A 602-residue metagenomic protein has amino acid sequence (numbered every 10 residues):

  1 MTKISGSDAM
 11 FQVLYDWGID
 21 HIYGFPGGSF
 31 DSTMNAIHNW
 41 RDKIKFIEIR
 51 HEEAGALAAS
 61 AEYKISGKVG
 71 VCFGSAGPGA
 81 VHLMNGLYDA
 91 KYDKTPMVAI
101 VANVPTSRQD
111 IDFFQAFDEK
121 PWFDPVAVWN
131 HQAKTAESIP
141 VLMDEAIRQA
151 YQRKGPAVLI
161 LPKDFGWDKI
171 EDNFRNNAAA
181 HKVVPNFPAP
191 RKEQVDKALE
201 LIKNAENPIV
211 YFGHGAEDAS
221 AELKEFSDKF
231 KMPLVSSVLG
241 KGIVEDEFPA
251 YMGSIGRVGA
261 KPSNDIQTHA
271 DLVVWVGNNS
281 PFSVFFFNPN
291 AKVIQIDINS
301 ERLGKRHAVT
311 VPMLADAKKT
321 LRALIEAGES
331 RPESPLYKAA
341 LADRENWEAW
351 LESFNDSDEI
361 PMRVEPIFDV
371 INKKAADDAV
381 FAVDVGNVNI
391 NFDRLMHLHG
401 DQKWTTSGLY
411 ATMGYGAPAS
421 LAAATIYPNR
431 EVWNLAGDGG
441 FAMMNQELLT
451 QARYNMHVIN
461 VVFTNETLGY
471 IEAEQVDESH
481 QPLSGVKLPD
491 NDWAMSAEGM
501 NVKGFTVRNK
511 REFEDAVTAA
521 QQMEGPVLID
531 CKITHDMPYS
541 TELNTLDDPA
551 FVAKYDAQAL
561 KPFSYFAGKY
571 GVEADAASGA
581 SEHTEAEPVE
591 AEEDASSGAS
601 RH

Functional and structural regions predicted by a protein language model:
M1-K3, E137, L161, N173 (+6 more regions): Phosphate/pyrophosphate-binding active-site segments
M1-P332, W350, V370, K374-D377 (+4 more regions): N-terminal alpha/beta PP-like core and its mobile active-site loop of ThDP/TPP-dependent enzymes
K3, H51-E52, I111-D112, P185-K197 (+6 more regions): A general structural motif
S7-F11, Y15-D20, F25-G28, T33-H38 (+2 more regions): Active-site diphosphate/adenylate-binding microenvironment
F25-G27, F46-L57, C72-P78, K134-A136 (+7 more regions): Active-site nucleophile and cofactor-binding loops and adjacent substrate-binding regions of central metabolic enzymes
R108, Q115-F117, R453-L546, E582-E585: Thiamine diphosphate
Y415, A419-H457, F463: Catalytic phosphate/nucleotide-handling subdomain of diverse soluble enzymes
A580-H602: Intrinsic disorder/low-complexity segments
